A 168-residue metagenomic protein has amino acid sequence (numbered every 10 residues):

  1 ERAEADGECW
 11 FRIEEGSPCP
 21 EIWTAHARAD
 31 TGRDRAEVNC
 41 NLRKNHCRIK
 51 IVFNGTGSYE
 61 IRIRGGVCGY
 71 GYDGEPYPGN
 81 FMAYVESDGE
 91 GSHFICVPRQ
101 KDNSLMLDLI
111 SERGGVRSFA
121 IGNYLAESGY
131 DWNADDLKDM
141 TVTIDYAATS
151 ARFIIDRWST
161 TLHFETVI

Functional and structural regions predicted by a protein language model:
E1-I168: Extracytoplasmic cysteine-anchoring/structural motifs
